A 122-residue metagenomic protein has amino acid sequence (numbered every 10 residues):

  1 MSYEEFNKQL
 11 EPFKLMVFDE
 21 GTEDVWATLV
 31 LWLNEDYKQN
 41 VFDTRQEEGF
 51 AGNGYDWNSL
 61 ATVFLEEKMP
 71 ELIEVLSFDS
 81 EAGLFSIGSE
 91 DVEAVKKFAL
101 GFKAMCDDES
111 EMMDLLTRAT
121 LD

Functional and structural regions predicted by a protein language model:
M1-K97, A104-D122: Structured alpha/beta or helical-core interaction and ligand-binding surfaces enriched in interleaved
